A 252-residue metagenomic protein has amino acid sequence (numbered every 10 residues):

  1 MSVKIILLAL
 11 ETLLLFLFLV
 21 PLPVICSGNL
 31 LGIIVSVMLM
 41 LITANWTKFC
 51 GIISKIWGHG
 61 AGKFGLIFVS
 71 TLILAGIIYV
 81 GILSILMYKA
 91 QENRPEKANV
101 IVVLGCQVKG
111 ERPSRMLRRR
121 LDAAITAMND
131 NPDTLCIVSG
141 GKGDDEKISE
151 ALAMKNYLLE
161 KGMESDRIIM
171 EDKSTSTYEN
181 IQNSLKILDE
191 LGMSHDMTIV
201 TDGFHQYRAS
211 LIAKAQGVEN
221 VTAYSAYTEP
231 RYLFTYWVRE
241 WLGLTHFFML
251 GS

Functional and structural regions predicted by a protein language model:
M1-S2, N29, I42-N45, H59-G62 (+2 more regions): Serine/threonine-rich low-complexity intrinsically disordered regions
S2-G51: Membrane-embedded alpha-helical segments of integral membrane proteins
L8-L19, M40, I67-G81, W241: Hydrophobic alpha-helical transmembrane segments of multipass integral membrane proteins
I42-A90: Transmembrane alpha-helices and immediately adjacent membrane-cytoplasm interface residues in multi-pass integral
I78-R239: A structural signal for short, hydrophobic/glycine-enriched beta-strand patches
L233-S252: A transmembrane-helix-recognition feature enriched in membrane-embedded lipid enzymes and envelope glyco-/phospholipid
